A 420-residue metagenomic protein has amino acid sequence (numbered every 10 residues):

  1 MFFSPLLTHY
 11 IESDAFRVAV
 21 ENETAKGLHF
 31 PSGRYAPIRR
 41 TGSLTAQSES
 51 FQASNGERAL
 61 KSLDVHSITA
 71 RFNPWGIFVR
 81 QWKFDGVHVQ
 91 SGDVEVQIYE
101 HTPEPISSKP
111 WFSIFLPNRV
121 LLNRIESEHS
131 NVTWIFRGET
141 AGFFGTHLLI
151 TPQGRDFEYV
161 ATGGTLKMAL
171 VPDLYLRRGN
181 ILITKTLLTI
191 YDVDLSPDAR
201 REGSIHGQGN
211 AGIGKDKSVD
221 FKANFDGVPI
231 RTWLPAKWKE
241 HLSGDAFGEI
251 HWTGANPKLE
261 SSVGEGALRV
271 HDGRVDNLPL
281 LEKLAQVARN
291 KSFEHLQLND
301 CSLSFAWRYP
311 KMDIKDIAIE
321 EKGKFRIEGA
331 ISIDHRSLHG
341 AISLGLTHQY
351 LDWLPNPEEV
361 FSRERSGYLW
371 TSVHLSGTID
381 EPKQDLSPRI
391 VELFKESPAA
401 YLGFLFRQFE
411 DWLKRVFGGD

Functional and structural regions predicted by a protein language model:
F2-I98: Terminal hydrophobic membrane-targeting helix
S43-S54, D85-Y99, R124-E126, D156-E381 (+3 more regions): Small-residue helix/turn framework positions
K61-L63, R80-W82, E139, L174 (+1 more regions): Short glycine/proline-enriched turns and hinge-like loops at secondary-structure junctions
G76-Q81, E95-I106, I135-G142, K383-L386: Short acidic, Gly/Pro-enriched loop/turn segments at secondary-structure junctions
G86-H88, P103-F115, T140-V160, H206-G209 (+3 more regions): Short, surface-exposed polybasic-and-hydrophobic patches located at secondary-structure transitions
W111-R124, E260-S262: N-terminal helix-cap/turn-to-beta initiation motif at the start of protein domains
H129-V132: Soluble extracytoplasmic domains of inner/organellar membrane proteins
P382-D420: Gram-negative outer-membrane assembly/targeting C-terminal domains
